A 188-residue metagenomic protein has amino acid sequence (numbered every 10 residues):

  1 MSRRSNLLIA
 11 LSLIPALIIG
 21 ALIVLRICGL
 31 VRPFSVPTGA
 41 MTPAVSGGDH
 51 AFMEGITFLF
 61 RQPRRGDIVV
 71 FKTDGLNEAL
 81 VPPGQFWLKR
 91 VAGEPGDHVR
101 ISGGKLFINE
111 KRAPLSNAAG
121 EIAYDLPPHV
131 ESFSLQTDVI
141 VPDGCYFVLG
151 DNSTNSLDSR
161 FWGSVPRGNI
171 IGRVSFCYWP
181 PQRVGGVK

Functional and structural regions predicted by a protein language model:
R3-G20, L25-V36, M41-K188: Soluble "head" domains of membrane/secretory-pathway proteins
